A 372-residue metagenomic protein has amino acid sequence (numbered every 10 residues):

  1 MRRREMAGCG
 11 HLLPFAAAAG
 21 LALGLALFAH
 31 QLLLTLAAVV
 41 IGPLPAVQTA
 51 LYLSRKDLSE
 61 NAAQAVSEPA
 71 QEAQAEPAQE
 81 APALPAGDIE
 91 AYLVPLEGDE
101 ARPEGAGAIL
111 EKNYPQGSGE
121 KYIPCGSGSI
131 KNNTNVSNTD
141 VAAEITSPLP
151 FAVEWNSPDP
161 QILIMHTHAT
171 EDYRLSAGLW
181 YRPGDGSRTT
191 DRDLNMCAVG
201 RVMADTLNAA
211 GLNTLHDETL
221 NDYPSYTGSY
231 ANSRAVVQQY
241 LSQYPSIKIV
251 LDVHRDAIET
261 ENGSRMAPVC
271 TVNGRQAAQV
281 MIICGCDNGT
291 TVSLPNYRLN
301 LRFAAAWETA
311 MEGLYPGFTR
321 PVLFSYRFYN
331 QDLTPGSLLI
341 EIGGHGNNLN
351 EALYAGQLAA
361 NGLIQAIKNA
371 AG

Functional and structural regions predicted by a protein language model:
M1-L21: N-terminal Sec-pathway targeting helices
A17-K248, A257-N262, Q357, I367-A371: N-terminal catalytic or cofactor-binding beta/alpha core of small enzyme domains
L163-H166, T214-H216, I249-D252, M281-C284 (+2 more regions): Structural recognition of the beta-strand scaffold that forms the well-ordered cores of secreted hydrolase catalytic
A169-D172, L220-P224, R255-T260, D287-T290 (+2 more regions): Solvent-exposed loop/turn segments at secondary-structure junctions within structured extracellular/periplasmic domains
P183-G186, I258-S293: A short, glycine/acidic-enriched catalytic loop
R234-V237, N262-C270, V322-F328: Alpha-helical scaffolding within the catalytic cores of extracellular/periplasmic polymer-degrading hydrolases
N296-L323: Active-site-adjacent substrate-binding region of metalloamidase/peptidase-like peptide-processing proteins
T319-G372: Active-site-adjacent mobile loop/cap segments within catalytic or ligand-binding domains
